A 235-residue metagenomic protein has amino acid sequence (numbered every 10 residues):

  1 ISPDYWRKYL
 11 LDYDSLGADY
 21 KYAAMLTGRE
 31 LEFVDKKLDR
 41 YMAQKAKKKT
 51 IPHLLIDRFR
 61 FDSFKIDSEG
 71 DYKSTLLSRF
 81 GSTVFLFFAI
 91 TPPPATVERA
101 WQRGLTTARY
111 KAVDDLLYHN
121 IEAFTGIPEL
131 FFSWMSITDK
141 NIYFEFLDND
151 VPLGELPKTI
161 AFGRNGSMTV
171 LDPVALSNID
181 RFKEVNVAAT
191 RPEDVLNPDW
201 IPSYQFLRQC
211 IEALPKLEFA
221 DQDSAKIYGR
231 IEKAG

Functional and structural regions predicted by a protein language model:
I1-S2, L55-D57, F85-A89, Y143-D148: A structural signal for short, well-ordered beta-strand segments and their strand-loop junctions that often border
I1-S74: Conserved nucleotide-sensing/catalytic segment adjacent to the nucleotide-binding pocket in NTP-handling enzymes
K8-L11, P93-R99, L153-L156: Switch/connector loops and helix/strand junctions flanking conserved nucleotide-binding motifs in nucleotide-processing
A18-K21, S82-P128: A glycine- and Lys/Arg-enriched "phosphate-lid" helix/loop adjacent to the NTP-binding pocket of small-molecule kinases
D39-I56, D115, T125-N141, L147-D150: Extended charged low-complexity segments that act as oligomerization/scaffolding linkers
K47, S68-F85, W101-T106: Short, surface-exposed basic-aromatic patches at helix termini and helix-loop junctions that form
L77-F80, L105-Y110, S133-D139: Arginine/glycine-rich "motif VI" loop of SF2 helicases in the C-terminal RecA-like domain
I137-G235: C-terminal accessory extensions appended to soluble enzyme cores
